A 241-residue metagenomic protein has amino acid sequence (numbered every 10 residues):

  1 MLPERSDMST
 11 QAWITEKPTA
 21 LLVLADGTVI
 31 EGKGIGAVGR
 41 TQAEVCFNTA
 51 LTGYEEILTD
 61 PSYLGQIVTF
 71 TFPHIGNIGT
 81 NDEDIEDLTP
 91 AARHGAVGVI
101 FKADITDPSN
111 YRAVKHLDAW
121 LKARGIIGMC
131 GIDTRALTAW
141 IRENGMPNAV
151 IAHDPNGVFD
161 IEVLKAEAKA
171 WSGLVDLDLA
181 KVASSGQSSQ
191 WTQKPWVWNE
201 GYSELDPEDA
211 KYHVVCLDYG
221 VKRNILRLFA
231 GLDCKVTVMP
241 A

Functional and structural regions predicted by a protein language model:
L2-A241: RNA-binding accessory domains that recognize and position tRNA/RNA substrates
